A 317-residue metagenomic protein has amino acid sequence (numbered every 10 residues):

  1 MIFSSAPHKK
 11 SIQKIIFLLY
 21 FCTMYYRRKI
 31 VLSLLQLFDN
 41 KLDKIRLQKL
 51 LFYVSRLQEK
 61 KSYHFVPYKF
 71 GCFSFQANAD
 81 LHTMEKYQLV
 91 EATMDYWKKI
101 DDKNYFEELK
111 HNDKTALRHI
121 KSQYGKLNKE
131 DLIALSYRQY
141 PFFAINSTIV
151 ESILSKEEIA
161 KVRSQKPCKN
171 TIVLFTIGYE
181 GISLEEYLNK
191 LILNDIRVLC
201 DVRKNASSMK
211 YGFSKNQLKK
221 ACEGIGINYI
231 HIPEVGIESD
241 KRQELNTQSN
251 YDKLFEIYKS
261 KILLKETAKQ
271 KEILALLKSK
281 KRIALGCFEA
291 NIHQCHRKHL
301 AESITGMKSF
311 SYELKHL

Functional and structural regions predicted by a protein language model:
K10-I15: Polybasic, lysine-rich low-complexity intrinsically disordered segments
I16, Y20-E180, E302, S309-F310: Domain-edge interaction signal
L174-I227: Glycine-rich, flexible N-terminal cofactor/catalytic loop recognition
V198-N205, R282-A290: Acidic beta-strand-to-loop metal/phosphate-binding motif
M209-Y251: Short, surface-exposed acidic-centric catalytic microdomains
S214, Q294-T305: Short Gly/Thr/Asp-enriched flexible loops that form oxyanion-binding sites at enzyme active sites
S249-L277, K281-A284: Internal catalytic-core helix/loop-beta-alpha segment that presents or stabilizes conserved functional determinants
T305, S309-L317: Short, flexible loop segments at boundaries between secondary-structure elements
